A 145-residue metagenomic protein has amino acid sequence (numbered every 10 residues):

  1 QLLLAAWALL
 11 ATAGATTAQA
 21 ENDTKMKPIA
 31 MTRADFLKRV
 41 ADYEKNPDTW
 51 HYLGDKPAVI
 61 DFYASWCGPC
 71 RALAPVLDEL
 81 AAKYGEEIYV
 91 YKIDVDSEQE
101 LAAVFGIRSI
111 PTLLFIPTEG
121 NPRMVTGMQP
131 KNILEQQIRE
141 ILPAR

Functional and structural regions predicted by a protein language model:
Q1-L37, P143-R145: N-terminal targeting signals for export/organelle localization
I29, Y89-Y91, P122-V125: Structural signal for short hydrophobic segments within the conserved structured cores of catalytic domains across
A30-P57: A short beta-strand-turn-helix
L53-P57, A72-I93: Conserved helix-turn-beta segment immediately C-terminal to the redox Cys motif in thioredoxin-like folds
D55-A58, F62-W66, S109: Short pre-active-site segment immediately N-terminal to redox-active cysteine/selenocysteine motifs in thiol-based
F62-V76: Conserved redox-active cysteine motifs that mediate thiol-disulfide chemistry, especially di-cysteine Cys-X(1-2)-Cys
V95-E98: The beta1-alpha1 cofactor-binding region of Rossmann-like NAD(H)/NADP(H)-dependent oxidoreductases
S109, L114-R145: Non-catalytic, surface beta->alpha helical segment in thiol-disulfide oxidoreductase systems
